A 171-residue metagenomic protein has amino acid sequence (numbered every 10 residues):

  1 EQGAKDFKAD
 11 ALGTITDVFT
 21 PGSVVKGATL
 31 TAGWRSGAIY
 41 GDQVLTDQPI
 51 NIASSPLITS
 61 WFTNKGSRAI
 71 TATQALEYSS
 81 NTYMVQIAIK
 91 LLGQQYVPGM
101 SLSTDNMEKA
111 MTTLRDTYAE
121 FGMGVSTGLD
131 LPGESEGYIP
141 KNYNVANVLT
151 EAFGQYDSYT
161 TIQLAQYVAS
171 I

Functional and structural regions predicted by a protein language model:
E1-G22, A28-I171: Beta-lactam-recognizing serine transpeptidase/beta-lactamase-like catalytic domain environment
